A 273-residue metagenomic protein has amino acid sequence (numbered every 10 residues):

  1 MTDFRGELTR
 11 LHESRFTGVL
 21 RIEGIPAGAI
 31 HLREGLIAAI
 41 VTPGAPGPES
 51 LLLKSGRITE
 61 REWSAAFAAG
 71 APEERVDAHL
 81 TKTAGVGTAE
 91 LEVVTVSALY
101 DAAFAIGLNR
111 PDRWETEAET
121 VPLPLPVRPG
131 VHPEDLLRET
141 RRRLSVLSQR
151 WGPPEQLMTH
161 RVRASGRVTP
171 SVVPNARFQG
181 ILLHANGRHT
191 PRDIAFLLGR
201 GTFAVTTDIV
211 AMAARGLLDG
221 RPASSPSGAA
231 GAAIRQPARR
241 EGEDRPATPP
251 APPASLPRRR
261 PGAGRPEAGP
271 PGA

Functional and structural regions predicted by a protein language model:
M1-A273: Acidic, Ser/Thr/Pro-enriched low-complexity segments and adjacent helix/loop capping patches that create flexible
